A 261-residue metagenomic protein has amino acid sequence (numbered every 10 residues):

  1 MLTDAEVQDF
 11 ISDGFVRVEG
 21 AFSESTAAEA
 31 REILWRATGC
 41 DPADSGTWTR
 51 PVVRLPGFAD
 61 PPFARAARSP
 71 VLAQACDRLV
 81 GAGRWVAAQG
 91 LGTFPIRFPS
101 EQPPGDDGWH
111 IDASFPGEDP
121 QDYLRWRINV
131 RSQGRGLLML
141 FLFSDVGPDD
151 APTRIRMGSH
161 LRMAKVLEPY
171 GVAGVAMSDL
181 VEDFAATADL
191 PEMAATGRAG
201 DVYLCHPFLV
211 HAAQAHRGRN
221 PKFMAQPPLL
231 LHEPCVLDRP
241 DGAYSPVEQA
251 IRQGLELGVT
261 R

Functional and structural regions predicted by a protein language model:
M1-S12, E19-Q121, R127: Non-heme Fe(II)-dependent double-stranded beta-helix
Q8, W85-V86, I128-Q133, D145 (+3 more regions): A general structural signal for short secondary-structure junctions and capping/turn motifs
R17-V18, F141, Y203-C205: Short hydrophobic-aromatic micro-motifs
S23-E24, T93-I96, D145-P148, H160-L161 (+2 more regions): Short, solvent-exposed loop/turn segments at secondary-structure junctions
C40-A43, W48, A75, E168-E182 (+2 more regions): Non-heme Fe(II)/2-oxoglutarate
A59, G90-G92, R135, D149-A151 (+2 more regions): Residues that flank catalytic or metal-binding motifs in active/ligand-binding sites
S69-A73, S132, G136, G218: A structural signal for well-ordered alpha-helical scaffolds and beta->alpha junctions
P104-A186, E192, C235, P240: Catalytic core of non-heme Fe(II) oxygenases with the double-stranded beta-helix
